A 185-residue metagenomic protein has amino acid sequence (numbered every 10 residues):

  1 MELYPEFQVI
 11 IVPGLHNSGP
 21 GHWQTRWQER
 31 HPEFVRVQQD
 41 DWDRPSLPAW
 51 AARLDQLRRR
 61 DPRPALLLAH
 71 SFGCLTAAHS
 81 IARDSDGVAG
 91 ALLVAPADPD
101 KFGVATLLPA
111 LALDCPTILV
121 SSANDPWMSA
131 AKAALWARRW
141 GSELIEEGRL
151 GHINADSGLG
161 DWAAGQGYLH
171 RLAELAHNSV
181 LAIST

Functional and structural regions predicted by a protein language model:
E2-R63, N178: Active-site catalytic motif of lipid deacylating hydrolases and related acyltransferases
N17-S18, P99-D100, A123-M128: Acidic catalytic loop of the alpha/beta-hydrolase fold
Q28, A123, M128-S142: Conserved loop-alpha-helix segment in the C-terminal half of the alpha/beta-hydrolase fold that carries the catalytic
E33-V35, R138-N154: Catalytic histidine neighborhood in serine/cysteine hydrolases with alpha/beta-hydrolase-type architecture
A49, A155-L169: Post-His helix in hydrolase/transferase enzymes
L67-A78: Gly/Ala-rich beta-loop-alpha elbow adjacent to hydrolase catalytic centers
D86-P99, P116: A conserved short beta-strand
L113-D114, I118-S121, D125: Short beta-strand/loop motif that positions the catalytic acidic residue of the alpha/beta-hydrolase fold
